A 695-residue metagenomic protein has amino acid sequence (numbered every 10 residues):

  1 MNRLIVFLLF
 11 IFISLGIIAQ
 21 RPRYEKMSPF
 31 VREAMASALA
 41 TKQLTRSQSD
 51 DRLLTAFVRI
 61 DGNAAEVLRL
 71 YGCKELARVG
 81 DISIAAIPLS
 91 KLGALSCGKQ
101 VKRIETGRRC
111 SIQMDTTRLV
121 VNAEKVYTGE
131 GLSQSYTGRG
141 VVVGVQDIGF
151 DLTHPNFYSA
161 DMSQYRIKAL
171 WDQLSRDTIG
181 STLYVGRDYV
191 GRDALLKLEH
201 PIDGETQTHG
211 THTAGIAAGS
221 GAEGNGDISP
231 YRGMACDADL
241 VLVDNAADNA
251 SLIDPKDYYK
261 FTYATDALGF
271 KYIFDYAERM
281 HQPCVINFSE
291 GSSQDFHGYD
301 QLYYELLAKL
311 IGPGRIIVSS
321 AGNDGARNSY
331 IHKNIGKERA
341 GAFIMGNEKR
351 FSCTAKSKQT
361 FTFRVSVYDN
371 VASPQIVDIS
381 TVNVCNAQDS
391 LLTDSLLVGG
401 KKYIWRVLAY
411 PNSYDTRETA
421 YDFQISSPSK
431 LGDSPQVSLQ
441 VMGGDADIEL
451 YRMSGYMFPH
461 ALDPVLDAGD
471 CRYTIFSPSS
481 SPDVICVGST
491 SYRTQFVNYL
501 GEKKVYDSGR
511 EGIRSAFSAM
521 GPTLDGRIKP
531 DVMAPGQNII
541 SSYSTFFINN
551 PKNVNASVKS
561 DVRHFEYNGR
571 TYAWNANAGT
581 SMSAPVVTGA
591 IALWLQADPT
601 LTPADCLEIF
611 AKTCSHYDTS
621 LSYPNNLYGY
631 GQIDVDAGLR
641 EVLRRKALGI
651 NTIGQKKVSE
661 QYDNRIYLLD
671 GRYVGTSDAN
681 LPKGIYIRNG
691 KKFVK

Functional and structural regions predicted by a protein language model:
I18-Q134, V142, N249: Autoinhibitory N-terminal propeptides
M27-Q48, K91, I112-S163, D193-H209 (+3 more regions): N-terminal domain-start motif of subtilase-like serine proteases
Q43-S47, P283-S292, F296-Y299, G314-A321 (+3 more regions): C-terminal subdomain of the subtilisin-like protease fold in secreted/lumenal serine endopeptidases
G129-A264, H281-V285, G312-G314, S329 (+6 more regions): Subtilisin-like serine protease catalytic core
F150-T211, G215, G233-A235, D369-Y456 (+2 more regions): Active-site core segment of subtilase-fold serine proteases
A214, V243-A247, F274-V285, G314 (+2 more regions): Hydrolase catalytic cores
D244-N245, F270-G298, S320-A321, S438-D445 (+1 more regions): Short acidic, glycine-rich surface-loop motifs adjacent to enzyme active sites
R640-L668: Residue-level detector of functionally pivotal "anchor" positions at catalytic/ligand-binding pockets or at interdomain
